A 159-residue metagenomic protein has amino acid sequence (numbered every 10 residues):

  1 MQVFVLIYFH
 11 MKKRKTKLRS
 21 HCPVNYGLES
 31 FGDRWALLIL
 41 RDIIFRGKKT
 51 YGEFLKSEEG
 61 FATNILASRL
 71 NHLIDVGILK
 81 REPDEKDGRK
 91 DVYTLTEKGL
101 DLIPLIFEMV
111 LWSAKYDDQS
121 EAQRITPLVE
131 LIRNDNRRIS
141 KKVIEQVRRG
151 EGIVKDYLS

Functional and structural regions predicted by a protein language model:
M1-F31: N-terminal leader segment of winged-helix/HTH proteins
M1-H10, P104-S159: C-terminal regulatory/oligomerization modules of transcriptional regulators
C22-A62: N-terminal helix-turn-helix DNA-binding core of bacterial DNA-binding proteins
G32, E85-E108: Basic, amphipathic "hinge/linker" alpha-helix immediately C-terminal to the N-terminal HTH DNA-binding motif
G52, N71, D91: Residues within the helices of the helix-turn-helix
E58-D84, G88: Canonical helix-turn-helix DNA-binding module
